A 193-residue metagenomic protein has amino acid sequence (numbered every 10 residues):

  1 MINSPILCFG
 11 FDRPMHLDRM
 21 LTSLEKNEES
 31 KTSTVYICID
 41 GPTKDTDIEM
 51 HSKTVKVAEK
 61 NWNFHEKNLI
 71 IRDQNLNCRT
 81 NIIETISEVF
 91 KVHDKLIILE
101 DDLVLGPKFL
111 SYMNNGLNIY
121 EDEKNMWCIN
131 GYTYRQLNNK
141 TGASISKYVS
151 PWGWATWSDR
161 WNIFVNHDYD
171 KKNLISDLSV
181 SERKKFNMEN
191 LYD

Functional and structural regions predicted by a protein language model:
M1-I98, L103-D193: An acidic/histidine-cluster motif and surrounding catalytic segment that typifies divalent-metal-assisted enzyme active
